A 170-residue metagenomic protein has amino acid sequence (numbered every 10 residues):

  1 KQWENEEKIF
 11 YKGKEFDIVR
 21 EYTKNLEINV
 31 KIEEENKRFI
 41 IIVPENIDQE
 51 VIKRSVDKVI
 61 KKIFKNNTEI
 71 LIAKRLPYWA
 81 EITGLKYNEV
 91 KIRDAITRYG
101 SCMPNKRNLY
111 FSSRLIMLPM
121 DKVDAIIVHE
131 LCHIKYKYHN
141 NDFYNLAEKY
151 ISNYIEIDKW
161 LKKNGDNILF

Functional and structural regions predicted by a protein language model:
K1-A125, I134-F170: Active-site-proximal or metal-binding-adjacent scaffold patches in catalytic folds
E130: Walker B catalytic acidic pair
